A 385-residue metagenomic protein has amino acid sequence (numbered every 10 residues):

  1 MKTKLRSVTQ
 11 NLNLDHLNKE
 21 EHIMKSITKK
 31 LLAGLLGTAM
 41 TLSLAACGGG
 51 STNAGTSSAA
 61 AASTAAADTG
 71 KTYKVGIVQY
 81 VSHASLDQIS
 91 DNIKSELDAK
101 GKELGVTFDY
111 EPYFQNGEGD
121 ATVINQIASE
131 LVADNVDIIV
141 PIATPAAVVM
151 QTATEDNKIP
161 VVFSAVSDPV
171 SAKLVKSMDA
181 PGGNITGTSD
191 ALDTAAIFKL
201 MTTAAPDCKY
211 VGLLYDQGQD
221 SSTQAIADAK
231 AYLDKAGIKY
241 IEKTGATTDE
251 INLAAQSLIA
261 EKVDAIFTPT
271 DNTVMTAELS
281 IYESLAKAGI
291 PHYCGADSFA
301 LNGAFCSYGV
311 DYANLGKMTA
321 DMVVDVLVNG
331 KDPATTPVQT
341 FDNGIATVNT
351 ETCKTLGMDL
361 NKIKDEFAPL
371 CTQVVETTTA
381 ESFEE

Functional and structural regions predicted by a protein language model:
K19, D325-E385: Hinge/cleft segment of the Venus flytrap/periplasmic-binding protein
L42-A46: C-terminal motif of bacterial Sec signal peptides marking the signal peptidase cleavage site
G48-S51: Bacterial signal peptide processing site
D68-S95, K100, E111-T122, G218-S222 (+1 more regions): Extracytoplasmic "Venus flytrap"
D68-T69, D168-Y210, V310-K331: Hydrophobic alpha-helical segments within soluble ligand-binding/sensing domains
V75, I93, T186-A236, D332 (+1 more regions): An alpha-beta-alpha
G101-I124, N184-I185, Y232-T248: Short beta-strand elements in bilobed, periplasmic/extracellular small-molecule ligand-binding domains
P112-K176, D271-A286, I290-G295: Beta-alpha junction/loop-to-helix N-cap segments that form part of ligand/metal-binding clefts
